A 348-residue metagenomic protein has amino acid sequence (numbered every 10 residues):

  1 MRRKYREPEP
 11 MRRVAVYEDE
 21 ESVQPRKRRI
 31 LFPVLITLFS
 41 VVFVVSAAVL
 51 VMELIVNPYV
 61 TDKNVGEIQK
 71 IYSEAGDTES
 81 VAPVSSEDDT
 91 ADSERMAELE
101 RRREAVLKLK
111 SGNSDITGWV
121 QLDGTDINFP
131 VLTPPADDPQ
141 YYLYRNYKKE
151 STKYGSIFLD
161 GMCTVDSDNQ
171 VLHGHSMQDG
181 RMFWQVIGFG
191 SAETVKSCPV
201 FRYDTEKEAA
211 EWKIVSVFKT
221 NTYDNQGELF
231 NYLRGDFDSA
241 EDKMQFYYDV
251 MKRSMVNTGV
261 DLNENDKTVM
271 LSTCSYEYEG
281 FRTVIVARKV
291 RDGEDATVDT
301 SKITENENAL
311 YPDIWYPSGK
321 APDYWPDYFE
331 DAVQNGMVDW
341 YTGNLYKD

Functional and structural regions predicted by a protein language model:
M1-I30: N-terminal Lys/Arg-rich, disordered targeting/topogenic segments
V23-R26, T37-A47: Hydrophobic alpha-helical transmembrane segments of multipass integral membrane proteins
P33, F43-D348: Solvent-exposed, non-transmembrane regions of membrane-associated and secreted proteins
